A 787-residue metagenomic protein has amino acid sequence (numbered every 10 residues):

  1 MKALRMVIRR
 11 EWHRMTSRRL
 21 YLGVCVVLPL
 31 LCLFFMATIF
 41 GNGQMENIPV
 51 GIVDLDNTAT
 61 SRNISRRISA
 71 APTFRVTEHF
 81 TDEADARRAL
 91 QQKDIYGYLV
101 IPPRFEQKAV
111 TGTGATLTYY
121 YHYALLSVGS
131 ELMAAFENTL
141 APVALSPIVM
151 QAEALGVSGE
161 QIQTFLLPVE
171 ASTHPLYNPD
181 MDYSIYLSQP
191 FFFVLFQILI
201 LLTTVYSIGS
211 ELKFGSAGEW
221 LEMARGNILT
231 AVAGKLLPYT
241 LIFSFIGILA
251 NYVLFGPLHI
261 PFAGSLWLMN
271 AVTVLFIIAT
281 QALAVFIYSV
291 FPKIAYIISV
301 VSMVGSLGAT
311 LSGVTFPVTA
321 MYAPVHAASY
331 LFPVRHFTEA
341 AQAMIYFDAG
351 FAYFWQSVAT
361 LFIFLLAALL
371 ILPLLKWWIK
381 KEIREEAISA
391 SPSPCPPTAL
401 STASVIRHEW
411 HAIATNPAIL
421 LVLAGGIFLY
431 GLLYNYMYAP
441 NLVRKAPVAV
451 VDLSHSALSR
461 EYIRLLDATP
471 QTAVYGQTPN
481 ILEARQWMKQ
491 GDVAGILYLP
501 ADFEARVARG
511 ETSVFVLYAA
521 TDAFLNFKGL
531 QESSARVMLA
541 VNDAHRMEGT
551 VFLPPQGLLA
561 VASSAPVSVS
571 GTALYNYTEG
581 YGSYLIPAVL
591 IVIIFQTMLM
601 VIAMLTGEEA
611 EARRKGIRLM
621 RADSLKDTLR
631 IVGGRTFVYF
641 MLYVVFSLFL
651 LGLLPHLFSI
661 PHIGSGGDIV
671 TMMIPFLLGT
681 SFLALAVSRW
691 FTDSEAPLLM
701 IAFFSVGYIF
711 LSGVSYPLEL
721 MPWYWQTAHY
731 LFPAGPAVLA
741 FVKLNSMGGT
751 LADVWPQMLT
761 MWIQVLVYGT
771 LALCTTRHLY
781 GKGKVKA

Functional and structural regions predicted by a protein language model:
M1-I185, E386-S583, D753, V785-A787: Extracytoplasmic/periplasmic domains immediately adjacent to an N-terminal transmembrane anchor in multi-pass membrane
R5-R9, I185, A224-R225, L229-L237 (+11 more regions): Alpha-helical membrane-protein architecture signal
M15-L22, G234-T240, T273, I294 (+6 more regions): Loop-to-transmembrane-helix entry motif
V24-C25, A233-G234, I297-V300, Q356 (+4 more regions): Hydrophobic core positions of alpha-helical segments in small-molecule transporters and transporter systems
L31-M36, H174-L254, L432, T572-P655: Hydrophobic alpha-helical transmembrane segments of multi-pass membrane transport proteins
M36, N57, E78, R88 (+10 more regions): Membrane-spanning alpha-helical segments of multipass transporters and channels
R225, V290-F291, L442, L625 (+1 more regions): Helix-loop interface residues and adjacent transmembrane-helix termini in multi-pass membrane transporters, primarily
